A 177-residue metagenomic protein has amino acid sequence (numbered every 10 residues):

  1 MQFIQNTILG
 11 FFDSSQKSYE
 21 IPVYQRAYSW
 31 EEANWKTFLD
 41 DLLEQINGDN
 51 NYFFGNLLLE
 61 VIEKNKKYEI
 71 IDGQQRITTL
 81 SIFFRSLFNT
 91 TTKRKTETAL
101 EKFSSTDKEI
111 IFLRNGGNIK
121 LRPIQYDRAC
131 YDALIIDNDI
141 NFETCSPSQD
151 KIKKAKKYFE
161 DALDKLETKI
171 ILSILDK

Functional and structural regions predicted by a protein language model:
M1-K177: Glycine- and hydrophobic-rich flexible loops that cap the catalytic core of alpha/beta enzyme folds
